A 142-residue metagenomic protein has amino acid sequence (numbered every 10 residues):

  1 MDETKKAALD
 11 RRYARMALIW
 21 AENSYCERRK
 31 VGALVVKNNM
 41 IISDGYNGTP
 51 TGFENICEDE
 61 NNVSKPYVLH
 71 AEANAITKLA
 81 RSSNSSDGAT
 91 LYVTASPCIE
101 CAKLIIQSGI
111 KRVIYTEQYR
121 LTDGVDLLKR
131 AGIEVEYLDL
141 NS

Functional and structural regions predicted by a protein language model:
M1-S142: Zinc-dependent deaminase catalytic domain
